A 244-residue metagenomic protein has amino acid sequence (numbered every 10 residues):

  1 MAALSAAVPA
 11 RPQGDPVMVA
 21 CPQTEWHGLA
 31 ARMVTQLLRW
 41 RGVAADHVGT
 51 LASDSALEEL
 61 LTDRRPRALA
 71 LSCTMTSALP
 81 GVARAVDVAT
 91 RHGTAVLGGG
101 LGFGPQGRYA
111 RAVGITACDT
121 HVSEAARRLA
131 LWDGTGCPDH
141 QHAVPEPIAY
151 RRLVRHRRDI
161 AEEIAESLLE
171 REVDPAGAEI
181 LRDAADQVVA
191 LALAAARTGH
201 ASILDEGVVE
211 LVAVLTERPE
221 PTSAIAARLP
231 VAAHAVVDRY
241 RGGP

Functional and structural regions predicted by a protein language model:
M1-Q36, R41, A233: Long amphipathic N-terminal alpha/beta scaffold segment
D15, Q23-A31, A44, M75-T76 (+3 more regions): Hydrophobic alpha-helical segments that drive targeting, anchoring, or assembly
R39-E59: Glycine-rich oxoanion-binding loops at beta->alpha junctions
A44, A95, T116: Residue-level detector of anion-binding/catalytic polar loops
A52-Y109: Cofactor-cradling patches in redox/metallo enzymes
R67-R84, E124-L131, A143-R152: Short, basic, helix/turn surface patches
T116-E124: Short acidic-hydrophobic, aromatic-tinged amphipathic segments that line or gate anion-handling sites
R127-L211, T216-P230, V237-P244: Core of compact, soluble alpha-helical bundle domains
